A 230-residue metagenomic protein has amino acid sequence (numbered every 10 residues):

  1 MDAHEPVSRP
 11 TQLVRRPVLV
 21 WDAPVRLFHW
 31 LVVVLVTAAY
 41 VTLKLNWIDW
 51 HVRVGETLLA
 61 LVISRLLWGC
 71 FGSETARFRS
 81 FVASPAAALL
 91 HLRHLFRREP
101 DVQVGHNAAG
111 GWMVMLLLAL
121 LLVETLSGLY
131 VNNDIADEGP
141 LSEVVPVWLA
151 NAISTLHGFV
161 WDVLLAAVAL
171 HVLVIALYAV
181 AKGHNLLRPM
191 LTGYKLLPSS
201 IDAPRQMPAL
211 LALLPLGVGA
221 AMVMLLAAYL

Functional and structural regions predicted by a protein language model:
M1-L230: Membrane-embedded alpha-helical bundles that constitute the cytochrome b-like, heme-associated redox core of multi-pass
